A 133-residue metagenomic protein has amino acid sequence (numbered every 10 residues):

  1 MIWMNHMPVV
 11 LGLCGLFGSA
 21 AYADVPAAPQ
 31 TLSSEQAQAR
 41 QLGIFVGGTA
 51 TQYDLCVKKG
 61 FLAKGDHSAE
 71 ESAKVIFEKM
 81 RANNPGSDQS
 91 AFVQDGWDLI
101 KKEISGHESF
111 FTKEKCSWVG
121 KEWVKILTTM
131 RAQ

Functional and structural regions predicted by a protein language model:
M1-V9: Bacterial N-terminal signal peptides that target proteins for export
P8-G18: Bacterial N-terminal signal peptides
V10, Q52, F111-T112: Secretory pathway export signals and precursors
G15, G43, A50, S109-F110: Processing junctions and N-termini across compartments
A20-A23, A27: Boundary at the C-terminal end of the N-terminal hydrophobic targeting segment
A28-S87: Short N-proximal segments of mature Sec-exported proteins
G65-Q133: Compact alpha-helical subdomains of small soluble proteins
